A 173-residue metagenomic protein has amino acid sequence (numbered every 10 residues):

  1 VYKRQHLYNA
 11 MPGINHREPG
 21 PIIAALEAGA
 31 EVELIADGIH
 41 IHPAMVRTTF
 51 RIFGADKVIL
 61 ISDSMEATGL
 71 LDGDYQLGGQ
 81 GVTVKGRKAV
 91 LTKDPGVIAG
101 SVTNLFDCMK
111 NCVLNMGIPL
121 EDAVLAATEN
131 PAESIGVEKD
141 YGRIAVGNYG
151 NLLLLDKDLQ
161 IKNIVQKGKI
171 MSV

Functional and structural regions predicted by a protein language model:
V1-Y2: Short, small-residue-biased leader/transition segments that mark boundaries at the very start of proteins
Q5: Acidic, His- and aromatic-enriched active-site or binding-groove loops in soluble protein domains that engage sugars
Y8, P12-G13, P19-A24: Acidic, glycine-rich loop-and-beta core segments that form the ion-binding/anion-interacting portion of active sites
A10-N15, I39-P43, A67-T68: Active-site environment of divalent metal-dependent phosphoester hydrolases
G20-L34, G38, F50-N148, L152-L155: His/Asp/Glu-enriched, well-ordered alpha-helical/loop segment that forms or immediately abuts the divalent-metal
P43-T49: Catalytic cores of alpha/beta
D158-V165: Short, Lys/Arg- and Gly-enriched loop/turn segments at beta-strand edges
